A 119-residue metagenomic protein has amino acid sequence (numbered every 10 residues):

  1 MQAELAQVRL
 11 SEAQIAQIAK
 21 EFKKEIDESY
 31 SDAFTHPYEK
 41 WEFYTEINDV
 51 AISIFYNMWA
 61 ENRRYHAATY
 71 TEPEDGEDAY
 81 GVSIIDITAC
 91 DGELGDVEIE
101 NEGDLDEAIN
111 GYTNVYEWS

Functional and structural regions predicted by a protein language model:
Q2-Y38, E42, H66, T71-S119: Acidic, low-complexity intrinsically disordered segments
E42-Y44, A51-F55, G81: Beta-strand secondary-structure signal
I47-D49, Y56-R64, D91: Beta-strand elements of well-folded, non-transmembrane domains
I52-M58, T69, G103: Assembly/interface hotspot detector across virion components, adhesins/toxins, and nucleic-acid enzymes
